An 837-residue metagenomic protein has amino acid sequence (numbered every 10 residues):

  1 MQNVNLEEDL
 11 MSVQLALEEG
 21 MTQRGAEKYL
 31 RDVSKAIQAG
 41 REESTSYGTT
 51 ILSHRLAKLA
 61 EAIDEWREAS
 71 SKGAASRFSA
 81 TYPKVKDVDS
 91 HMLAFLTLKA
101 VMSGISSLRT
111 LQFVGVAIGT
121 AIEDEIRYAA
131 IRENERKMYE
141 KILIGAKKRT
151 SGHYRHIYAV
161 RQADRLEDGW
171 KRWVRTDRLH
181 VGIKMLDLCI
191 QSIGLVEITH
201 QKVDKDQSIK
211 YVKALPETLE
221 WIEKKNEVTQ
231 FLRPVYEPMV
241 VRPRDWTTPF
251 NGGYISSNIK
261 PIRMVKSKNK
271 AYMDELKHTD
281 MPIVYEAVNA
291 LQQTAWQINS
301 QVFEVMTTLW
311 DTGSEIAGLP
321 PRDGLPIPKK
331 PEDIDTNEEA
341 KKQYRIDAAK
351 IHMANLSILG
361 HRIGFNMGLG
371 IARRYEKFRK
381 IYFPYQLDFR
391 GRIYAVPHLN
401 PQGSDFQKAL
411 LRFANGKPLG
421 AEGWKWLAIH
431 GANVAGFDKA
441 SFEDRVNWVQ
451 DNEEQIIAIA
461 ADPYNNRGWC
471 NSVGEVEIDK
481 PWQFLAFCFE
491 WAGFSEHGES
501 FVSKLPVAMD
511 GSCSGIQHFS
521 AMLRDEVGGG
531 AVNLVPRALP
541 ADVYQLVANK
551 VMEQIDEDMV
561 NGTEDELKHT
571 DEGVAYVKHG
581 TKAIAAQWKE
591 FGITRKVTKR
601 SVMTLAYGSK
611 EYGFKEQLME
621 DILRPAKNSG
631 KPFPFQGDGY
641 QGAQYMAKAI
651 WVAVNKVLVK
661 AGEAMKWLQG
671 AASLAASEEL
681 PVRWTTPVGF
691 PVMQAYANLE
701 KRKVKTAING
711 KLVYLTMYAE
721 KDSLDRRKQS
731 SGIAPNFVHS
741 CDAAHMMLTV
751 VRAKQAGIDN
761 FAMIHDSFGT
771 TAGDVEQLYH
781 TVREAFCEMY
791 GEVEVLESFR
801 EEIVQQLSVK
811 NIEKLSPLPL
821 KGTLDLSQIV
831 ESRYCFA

Functional and structural regions predicted by a protein language model:
M1-K599, G608-N736, L748, A756 (+2 more regions): Non-catalytic nucleic-acid-binding interfaces of large nucleic-acid enzymes and RNP effectors
V602-T604, E620, H765-T771: Conserved short loop/turn motifs at secondary-structure junctions
F614, M746, D766-F768: Hydrophobic, well-ordered secondary-structure elements that form the walls of internal hydrophobic environments
G732-C741, G769-T770: Short, contiguous acidic/charged loop-to-helix segments that flank catalytic cores in large enzymes
A744-I764: Active-site palm subdomain of RNA-directed nucleic acid polymerases
G769-V782: Catalytic palm subdomain of template-directed nucleic-acid polymerases, centered on the conserved carboxylate motif
